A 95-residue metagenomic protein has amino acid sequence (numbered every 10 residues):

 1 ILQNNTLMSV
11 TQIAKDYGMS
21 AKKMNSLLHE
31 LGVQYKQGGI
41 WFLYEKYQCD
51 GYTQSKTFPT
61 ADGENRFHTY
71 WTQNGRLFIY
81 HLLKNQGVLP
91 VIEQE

Functional and structural regions predicted by a protein language model:
N5-T11, K15-G38, F42-E95: Positively charged, aromatic-accented nucleic-acid-binding surfaces
